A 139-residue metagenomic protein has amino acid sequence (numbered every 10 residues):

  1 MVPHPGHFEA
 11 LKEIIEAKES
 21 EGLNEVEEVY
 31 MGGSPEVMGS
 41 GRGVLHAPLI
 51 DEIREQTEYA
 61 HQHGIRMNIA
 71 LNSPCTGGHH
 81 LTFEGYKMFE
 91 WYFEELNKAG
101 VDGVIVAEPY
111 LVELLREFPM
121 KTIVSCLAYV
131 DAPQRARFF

Functional and structural regions predicted by a protein language model:
M1-F139: Non-catalytic helical/linker scaffolds that mediate oligomerization, partner binding, and domain coupling around large
